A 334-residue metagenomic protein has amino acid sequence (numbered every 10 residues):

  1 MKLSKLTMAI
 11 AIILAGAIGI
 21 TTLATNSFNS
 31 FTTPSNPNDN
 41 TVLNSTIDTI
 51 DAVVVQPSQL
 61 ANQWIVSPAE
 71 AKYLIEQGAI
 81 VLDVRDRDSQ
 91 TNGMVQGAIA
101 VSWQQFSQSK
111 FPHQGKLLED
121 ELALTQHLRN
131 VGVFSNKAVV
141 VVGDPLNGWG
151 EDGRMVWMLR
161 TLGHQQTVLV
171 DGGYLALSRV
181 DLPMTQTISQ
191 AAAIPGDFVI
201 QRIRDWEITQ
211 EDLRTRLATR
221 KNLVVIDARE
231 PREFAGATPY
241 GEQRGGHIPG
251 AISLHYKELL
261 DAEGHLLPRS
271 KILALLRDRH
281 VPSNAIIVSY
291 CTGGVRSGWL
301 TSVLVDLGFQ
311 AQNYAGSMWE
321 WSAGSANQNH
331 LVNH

Functional and structural regions predicted by a protein language model:
S4-T7, D39-V42, I47-V55, E119-E207 (+4 more regions): Thiolate-centered catalytic microenvironments shared by cysteine-dependent enzyme domains
L6-T22: Gram-negative bacterial Sec-dependent N-terminal signal peptides
G19-T49: Signal peptide processing junction and immediate N-terminal pro/mature segment of secreted/exported proteins
L43-I80: N-terminal module-boundary/linker segments of secreted carbohydrate-active enzymes
V54-W64, L74, L175-P249, A326-H334: Active-site neighborhoods of enzymes that stabilize oxyanions during catalysis
A71, I80-R85, V101, V225-D227: Short hydrophobic beta-strand that contains or immediately precedes a catalytic carboxylate
Q108-V139, Y256-I286: Helix-loop module immediately N-terminal to the HCX5R catalytic loop in PTP-like cysteine phosphatase domains
I272-A274, P282-H334: C-terminal soluble interaction/assembly domains
